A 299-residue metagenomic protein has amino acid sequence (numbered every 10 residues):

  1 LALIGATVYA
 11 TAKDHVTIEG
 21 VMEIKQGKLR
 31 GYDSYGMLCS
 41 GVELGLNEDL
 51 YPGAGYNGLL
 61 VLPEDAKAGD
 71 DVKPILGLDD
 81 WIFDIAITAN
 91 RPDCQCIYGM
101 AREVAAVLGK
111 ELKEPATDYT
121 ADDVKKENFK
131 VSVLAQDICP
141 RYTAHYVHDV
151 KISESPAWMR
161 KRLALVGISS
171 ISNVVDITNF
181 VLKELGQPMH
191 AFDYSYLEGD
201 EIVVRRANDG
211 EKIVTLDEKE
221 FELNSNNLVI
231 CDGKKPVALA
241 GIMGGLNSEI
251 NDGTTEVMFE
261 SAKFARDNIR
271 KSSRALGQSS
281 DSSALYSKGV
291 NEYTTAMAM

Functional and structural regions predicted by a protein language model:
L1-M299: RNA/tRNA-interacting regions in translation and RNA-turnover enzymes
